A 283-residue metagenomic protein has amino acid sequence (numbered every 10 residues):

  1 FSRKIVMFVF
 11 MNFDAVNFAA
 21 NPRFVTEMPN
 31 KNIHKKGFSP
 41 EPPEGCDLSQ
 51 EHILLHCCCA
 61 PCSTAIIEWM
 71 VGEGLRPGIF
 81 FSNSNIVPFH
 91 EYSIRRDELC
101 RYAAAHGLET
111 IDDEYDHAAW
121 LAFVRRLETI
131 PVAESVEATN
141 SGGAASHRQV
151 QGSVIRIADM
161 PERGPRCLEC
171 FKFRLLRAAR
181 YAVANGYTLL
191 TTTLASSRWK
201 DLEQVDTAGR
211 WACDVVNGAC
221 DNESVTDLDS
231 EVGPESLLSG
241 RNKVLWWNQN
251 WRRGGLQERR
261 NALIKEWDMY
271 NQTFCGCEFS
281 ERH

Functional and structural regions predicted by a protein language model:
F1-F8: Extreme N-terminal basic, low-complexity initiation segments that serve as generic localization/processing leaders
F8, F13-D14, N21-E231, E235-H283: Nucleotide-activated chemistry modules centered on ATP-dependent adenylation/adenylyltransferase
